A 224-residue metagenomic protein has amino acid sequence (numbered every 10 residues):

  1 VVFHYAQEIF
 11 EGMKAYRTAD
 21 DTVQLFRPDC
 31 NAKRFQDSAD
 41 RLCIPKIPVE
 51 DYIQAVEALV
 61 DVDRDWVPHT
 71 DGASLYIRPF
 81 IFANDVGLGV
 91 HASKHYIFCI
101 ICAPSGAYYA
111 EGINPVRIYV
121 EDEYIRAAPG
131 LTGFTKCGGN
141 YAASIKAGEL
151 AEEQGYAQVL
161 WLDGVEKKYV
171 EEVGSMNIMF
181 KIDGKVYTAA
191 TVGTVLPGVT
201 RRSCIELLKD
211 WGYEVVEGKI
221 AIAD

Functional and structural regions predicted by a protein language model:
V1-L59, F80, G87-D224: Helix-start/capping segments and mature chain N-termini
D65-T70, V90-A92: Short, charge-rich binding segments
P68-R78, F82: Extended, Lys/Arg-enriched charged tracts that mediate electrostatic binding to polyanionic substrates
